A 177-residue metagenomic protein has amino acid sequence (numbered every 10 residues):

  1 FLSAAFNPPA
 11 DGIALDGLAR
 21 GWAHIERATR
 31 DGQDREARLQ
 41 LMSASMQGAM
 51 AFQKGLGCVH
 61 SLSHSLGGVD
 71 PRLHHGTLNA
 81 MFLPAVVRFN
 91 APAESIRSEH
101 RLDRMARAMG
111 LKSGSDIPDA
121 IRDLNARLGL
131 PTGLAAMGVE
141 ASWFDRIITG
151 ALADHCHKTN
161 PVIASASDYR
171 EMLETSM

Functional and structural regions predicted by a protein language model:
F1-K54, P161: Carboxylate- and glycine-rich phosphate/diphosphate-binding segment that chelates Mg2+/Mn2+
L2-N7, L56, R88-R97: Short helix-capping/linker segments at secondary-structure and domain boundaries
I13, G17, C58, L78-F82: Catalytic-loop motifs flanking and including active-site residues across diverse enzymes
A14, R38-L41, L102, F144 (+1 more regions): Hydrophobic packing residues in well-ordered alpha-helices of helical domains and bundles
L41-A49, L62, L83, I121 (+3 more regions): Short alpha-helical scaffolding segments that buttress acidic/His motifs in well-ordered protein cores
M46-N79, D154-T159: Glycine-rich phosphate/pyrophosphate-binding beta-alpha loops
V69-R72, G76-W143: Gly/Pro-rich interdomain helix-loop hinge
E140-M177: Short, amphipathic C-terminal "tail helix"
